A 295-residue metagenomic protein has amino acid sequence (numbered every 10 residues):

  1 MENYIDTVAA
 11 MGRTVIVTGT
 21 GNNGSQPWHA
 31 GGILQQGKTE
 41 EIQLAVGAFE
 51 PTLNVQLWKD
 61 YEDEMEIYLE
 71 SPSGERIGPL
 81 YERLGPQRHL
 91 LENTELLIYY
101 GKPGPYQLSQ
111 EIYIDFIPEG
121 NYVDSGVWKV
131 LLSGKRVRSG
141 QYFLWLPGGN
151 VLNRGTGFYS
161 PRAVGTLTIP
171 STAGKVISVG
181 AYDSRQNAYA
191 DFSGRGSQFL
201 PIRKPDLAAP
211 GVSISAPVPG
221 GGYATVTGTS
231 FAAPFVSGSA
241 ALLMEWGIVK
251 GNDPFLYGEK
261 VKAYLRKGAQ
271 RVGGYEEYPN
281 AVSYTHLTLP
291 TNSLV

Functional and structural regions predicted by a protein language model:
M1-I33, F49-P79, R83-A173, P219-A233: Substrate-binding/access-modulating region of protease and related hydrolase catalytic domains
M11-R13, P51, E62-M65, A173-K175 (+3 more regions): Subtilisin-like serine protease catalytic core
Q35-G47: Non-catalytic, beta-strand-enriched accessory regions in extracellular/secretory proteins and membrane protein
V55, E64-E66, P72-S73, G211-E277: Hydrolase catalytic cores
F158-G221, T225: Conserved, compact domain cores that house catalytic/ligand-binding motifs in diverse enzymes and effector modules
Y278-Y284: Short, intrinsically disordered, charge-balanced linker/junction segments flanking boundaries in proteins
T285-T291: Conserved small/polar residues in nucleotide/adenosyl-binding loops
